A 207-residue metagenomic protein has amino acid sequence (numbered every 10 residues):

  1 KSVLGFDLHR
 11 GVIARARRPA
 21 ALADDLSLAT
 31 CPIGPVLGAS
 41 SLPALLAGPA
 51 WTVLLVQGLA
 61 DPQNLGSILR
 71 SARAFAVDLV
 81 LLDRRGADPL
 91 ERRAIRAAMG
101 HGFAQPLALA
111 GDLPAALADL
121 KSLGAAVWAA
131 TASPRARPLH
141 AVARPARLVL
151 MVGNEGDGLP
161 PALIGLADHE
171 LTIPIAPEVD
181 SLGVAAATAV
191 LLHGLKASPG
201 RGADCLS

Functional and structural regions predicted by a protein language model:
K1-G11, G34-S40, A203-S207: N-terminal positively charged helical leader segments and presequences
V3, A116, L139, D180-A185: Short, charged, surface-exposed secondary-structure boundary motifs
G11-A21: Short, structured interface segments
I13-R15, L54-L55, L81, L150 (+1 more regions): Conserved beta-strand segments that form the floor/walls of ligand-binding pockets within enzyme and binding domains
A14, S71-F75, P89, R93-G102 (+1 more regions): Structured adenosyl-cofactor binding patch, chiefly the S-adenosyl-L-methionine
R15-R17, Q57, T131, V152-G153: Short beta-strand segments
D25-R135: RNA substrate-binding interface of SAM-dependent RNA methyltransferases
W128-E178: Active-site/ligand-binding-proximal alpha/beta "capping" segment
